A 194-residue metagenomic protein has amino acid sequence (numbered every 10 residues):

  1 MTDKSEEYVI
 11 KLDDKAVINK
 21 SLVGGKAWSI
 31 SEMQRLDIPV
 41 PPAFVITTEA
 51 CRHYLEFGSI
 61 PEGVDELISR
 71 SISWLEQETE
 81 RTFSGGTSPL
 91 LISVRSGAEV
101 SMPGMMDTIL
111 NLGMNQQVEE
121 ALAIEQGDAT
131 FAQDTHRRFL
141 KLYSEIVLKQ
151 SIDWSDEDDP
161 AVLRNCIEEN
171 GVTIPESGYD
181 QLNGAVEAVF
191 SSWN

Functional and structural regions predicted by a protein language model:
M1-N194: Nucleotide/phosphate-binding sheet-loop regions of phosphoryl- and nucleotidyl-transfer enzymes
